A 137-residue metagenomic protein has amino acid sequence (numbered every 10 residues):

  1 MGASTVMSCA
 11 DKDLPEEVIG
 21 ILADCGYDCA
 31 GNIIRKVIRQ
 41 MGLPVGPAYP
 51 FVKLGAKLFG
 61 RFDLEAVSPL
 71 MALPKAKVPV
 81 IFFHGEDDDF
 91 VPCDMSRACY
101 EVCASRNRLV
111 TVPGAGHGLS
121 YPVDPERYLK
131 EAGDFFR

Functional and structural regions predicted by a protein language model:
M1-S8: Glycine-rich nucleophile elbow surrounding the catalytic serine of serine-hydrolase chemistry
S8-F62: Hydrolase active-site cap/lid region
I21, L109-V110: Hydrophobic/aromatic anchor residues within beta-strands of the central parallel beta-sheet of Rossmann-like
P69, V78, P92-E101: Short alpha-helix in the alpha/beta-hydrolase fold that links the catalytic acid
K75-K77, F82-H84, D88: Short beta-strand/loop motif that positions the catalytic acidic residue of the alpha/beta-hydrolase fold
E86-V91, G118-L119: Acidic catalytic loop of the alpha/beta-hydrolase fold
A115-L129: Catalytic histidine-centered segment of alpha/beta-hydrolase-like enzymes
E131-R137: C-terminal alpha-helix
